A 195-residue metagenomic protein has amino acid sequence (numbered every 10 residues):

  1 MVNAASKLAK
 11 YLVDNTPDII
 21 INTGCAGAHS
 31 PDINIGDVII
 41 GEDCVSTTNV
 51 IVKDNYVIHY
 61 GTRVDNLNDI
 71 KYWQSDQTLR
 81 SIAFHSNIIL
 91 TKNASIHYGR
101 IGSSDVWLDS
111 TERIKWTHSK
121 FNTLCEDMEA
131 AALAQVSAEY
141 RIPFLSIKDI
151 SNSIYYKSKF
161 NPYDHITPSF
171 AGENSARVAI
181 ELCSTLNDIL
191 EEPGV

Functional and structural regions predicted by a protein language model:
M1-S6: N-terminal beta-alpha supersecondary unit
K7-N15: Short, well-structured alpha-helical segments in soluble
D18-I21: Structural motif
H29-F121: Mid-sequence, gly/pro-rich, charge-dense loop/helix-turn segments that line enzyme active sites
T78-N93, V136, R177-T185, I189: Generic non-transmembrane alpha-helical segments
V106-P162: A C-terminal functional module that forms or caps the active site or interfaces directly with catalytic machinery
F144, D149-V195: Regulatory input/activation interfaces that engage signals or partners
